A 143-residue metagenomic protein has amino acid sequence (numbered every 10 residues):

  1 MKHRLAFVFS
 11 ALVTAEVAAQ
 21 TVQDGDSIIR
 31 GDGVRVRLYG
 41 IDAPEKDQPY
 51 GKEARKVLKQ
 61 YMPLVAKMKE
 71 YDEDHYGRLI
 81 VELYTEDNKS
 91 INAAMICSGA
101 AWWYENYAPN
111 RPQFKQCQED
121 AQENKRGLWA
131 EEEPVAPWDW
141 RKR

Functional and structural regions predicted by a protein language model:
K2-R143: Small beta-barrel nucleic-acid-binding modules, primarily SNase/OB-fold domains and secondarily Tudor-like barrels
